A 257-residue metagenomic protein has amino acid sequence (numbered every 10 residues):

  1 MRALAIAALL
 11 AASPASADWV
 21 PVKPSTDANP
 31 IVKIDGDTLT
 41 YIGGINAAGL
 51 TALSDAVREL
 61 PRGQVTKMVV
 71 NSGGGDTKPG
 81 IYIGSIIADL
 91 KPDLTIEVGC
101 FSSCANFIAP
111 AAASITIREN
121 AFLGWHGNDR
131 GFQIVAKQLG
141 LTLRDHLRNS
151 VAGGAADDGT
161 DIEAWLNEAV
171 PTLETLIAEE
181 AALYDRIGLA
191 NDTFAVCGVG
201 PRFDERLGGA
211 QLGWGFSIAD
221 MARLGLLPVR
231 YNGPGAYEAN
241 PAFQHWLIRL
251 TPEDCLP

Functional and structural regions predicted by a protein language model:
M1-A7: Sec-dependent signal peptide recognition, specifically the positively charged N-region followed immediately by
A12-P14: N-terminal signal peptide c-region/cleavage motif recognized by signal peptidases
S16-I96, I115-R118, G131-P257: N-terminal organellar transit peptides
T66, N106-F107, A121: Residue-level detector of short, conserved catalytic/binding motifs and their immediate flanks
C100-C104: Short, solvent-exposed linear patches
A105-S114: Amphipathic, non-transmembrane alpha-helical segments in extracytoplasmic/periplasmic proteins
A111-A112, A121-L123: Small-residue (G/S/T/A) turn/hinge positions that recur once per unit in extracellular repeat modules
H126: Catalytic-histidine neighborhood of serine endopeptidases, predominantly the chymotrypsin-like S1/PA family
